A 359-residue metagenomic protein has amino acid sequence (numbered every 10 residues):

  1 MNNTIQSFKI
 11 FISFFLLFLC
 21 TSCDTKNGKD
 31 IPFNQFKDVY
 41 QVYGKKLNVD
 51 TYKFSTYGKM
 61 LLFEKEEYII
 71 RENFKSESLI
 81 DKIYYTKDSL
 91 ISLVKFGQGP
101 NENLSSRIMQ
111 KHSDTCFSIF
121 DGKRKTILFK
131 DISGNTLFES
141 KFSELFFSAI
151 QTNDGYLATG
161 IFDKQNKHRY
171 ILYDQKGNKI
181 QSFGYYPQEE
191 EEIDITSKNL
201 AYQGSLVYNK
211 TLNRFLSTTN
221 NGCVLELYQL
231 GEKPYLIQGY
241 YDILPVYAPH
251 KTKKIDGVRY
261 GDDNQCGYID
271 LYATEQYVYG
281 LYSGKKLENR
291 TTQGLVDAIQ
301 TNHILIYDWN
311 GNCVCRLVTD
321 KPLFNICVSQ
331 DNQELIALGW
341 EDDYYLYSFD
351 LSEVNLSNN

Functional and structural regions predicted by a protein language model:
L19-S22: C-terminal motif of bacterial Sec signal peptides marking the signal peptidase cleavage site
D30-T56, N312: A short helix->beta-strand "capping" segment at the edge of beta-propeller domains
N48-L79, D270, Q276-N289: Beta-strand-rich domains and repeat architectures in extracellular enzymes and scaffolds, especially beta-propellers
K53, L244-K254, W309-Q330: Conserved blade-ending motifs and adjacent loop-strand segments that build the rim/top face of beta-propeller domains
S55-L61, E102-Q110, S143-N153, A201-S205 (+2 more regions): Repeated scaffold domains used in trafficking and secretory/extracellular systems, primarily beta-propellers
Y85, Y170-D174, G294-G311, D350-E353: Beta-propeller blade signature
S89-S118, G122, I193-S197, D320-N325: Blade-loop segments of beta-propeller domains
G280-I299, L346-F349: Short, conserved, GDST-rich strand-edge loop motifs in beta-rich repeat architectures
